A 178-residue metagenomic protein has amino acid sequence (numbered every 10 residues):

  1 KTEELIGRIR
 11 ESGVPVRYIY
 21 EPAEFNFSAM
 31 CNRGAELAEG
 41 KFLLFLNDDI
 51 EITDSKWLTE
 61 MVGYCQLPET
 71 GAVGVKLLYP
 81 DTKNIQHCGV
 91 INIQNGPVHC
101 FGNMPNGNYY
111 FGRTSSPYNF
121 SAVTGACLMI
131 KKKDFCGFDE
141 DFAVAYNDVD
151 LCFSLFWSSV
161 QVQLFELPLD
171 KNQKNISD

Functional and structural regions predicted by a protein language model:
K1-A23: Acidic donor-binding segment of Leloir-type glycosyltransferases
E21, L46-D48: Catalytic metal- and UDP-sugar-binding loop of GT-A-like glycosyltransferases, i.e., residues flanking the conserved
E21-A38: Glycine-rich, basic loop-to-helix element that forms the pyrophosphate-binding segment of sugar-nucleotide handling
N26-A29, I93-I130, D134: A recurrent flexible, glycine/aromatic-enriched loop bordering the glycosyltransferase active site that acts as
L43: Short aromatic/hydrophobic "clamp" motif used to bind/position activated sugar donors
I50-N95: Conserved donor NDP-sugar-binding/catalytic core segment of glycosyltransferases
E51, Y118-L128, K133-D170: Donor nucleotide-sugar recognition loop
V73-L78, F165-L167, N172: Short glycine/serine/threonine-enriched helix-capping/active-site loop that flanks the nucleotide-sugar donor pocket
